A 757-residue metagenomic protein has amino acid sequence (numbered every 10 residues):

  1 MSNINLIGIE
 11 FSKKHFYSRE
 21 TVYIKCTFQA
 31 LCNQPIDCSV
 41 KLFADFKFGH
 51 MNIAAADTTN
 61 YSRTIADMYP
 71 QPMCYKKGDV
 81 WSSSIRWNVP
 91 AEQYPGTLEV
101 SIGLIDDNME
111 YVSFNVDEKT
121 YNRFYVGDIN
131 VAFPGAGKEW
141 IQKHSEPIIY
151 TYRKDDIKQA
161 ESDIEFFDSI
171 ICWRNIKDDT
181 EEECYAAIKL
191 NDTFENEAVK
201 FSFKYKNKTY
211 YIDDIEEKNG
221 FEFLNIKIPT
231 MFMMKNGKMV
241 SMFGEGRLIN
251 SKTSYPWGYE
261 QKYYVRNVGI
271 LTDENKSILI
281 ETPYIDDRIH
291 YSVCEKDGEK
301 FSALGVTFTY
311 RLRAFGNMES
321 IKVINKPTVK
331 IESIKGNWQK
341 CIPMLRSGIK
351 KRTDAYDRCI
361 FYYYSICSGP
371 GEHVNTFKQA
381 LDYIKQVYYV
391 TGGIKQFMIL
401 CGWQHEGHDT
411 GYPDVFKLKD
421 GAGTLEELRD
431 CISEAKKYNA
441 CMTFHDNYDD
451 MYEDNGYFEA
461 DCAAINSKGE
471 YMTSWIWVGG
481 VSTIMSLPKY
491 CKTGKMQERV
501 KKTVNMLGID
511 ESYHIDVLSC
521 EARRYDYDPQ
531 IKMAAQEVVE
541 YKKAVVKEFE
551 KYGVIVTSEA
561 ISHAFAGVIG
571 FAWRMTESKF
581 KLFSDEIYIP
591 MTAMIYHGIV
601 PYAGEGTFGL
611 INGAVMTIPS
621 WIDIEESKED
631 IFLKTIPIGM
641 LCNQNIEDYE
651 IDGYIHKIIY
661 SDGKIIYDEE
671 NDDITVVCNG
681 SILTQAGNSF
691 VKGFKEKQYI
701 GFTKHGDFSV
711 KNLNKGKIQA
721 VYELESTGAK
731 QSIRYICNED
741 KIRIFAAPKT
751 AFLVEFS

Functional and structural regions predicted by a protein language model:
M1-G137: Extracellular/lumen-exposed scaffold segments
R19-T21, T703-D707: Short coil/turn motif common to extracellular beta-sandwich-like domains
D37-A44, G96-L98, F708-T727: Beta-strand-rich binding/interaction modules
G137-F397, G402, D420, Y438-C441 (+4 more regions): Carbohydrate-recognition beta-sandwich/jelly-roll modules in extracellular/periplasmic carbohydrate-active proteins
Y356-E498, G508-Y513, S519-R524, D528-Q530: Aromatic-lined carbohydrate-binding/catalytic grooves of carbohydrate-active enzymes
E453, F458-G494, K547-I665, E669: Glycan-recognition surfaces
N505-G508, K551-Y552: Extended, charged coiled-coil helical stalks used as long, distance-spanning scaffolds in large assemblies
E521, V538-E550: Exposed, low-structure sequence patches enriched in small/polar residues
